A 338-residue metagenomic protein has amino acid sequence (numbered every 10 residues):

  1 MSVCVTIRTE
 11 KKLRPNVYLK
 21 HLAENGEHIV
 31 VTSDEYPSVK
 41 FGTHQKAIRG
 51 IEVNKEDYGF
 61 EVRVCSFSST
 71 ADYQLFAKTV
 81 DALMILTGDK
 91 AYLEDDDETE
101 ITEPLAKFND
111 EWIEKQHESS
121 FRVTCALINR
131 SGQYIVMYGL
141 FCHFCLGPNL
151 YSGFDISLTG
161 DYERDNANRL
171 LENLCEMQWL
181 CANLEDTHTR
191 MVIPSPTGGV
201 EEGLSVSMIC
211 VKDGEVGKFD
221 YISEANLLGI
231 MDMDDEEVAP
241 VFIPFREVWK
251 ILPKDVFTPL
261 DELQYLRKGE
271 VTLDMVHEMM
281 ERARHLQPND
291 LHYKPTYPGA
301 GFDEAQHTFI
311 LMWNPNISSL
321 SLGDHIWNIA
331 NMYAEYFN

Functional and structural regions predicted by a protein language model:
M1-S38, R122-E163, E281, P288-D303 (+2 more regions): Short, extreme N-terminal segment that most often corresponds to the first beta-strand
R14, A71-T79, L322-H325, I329: Short amphipathic alpha-helical segments
K20-D72, K218, L228-M231, I243 (+3 more regions): Short, intrinsically disordered low-complexity segments
H21-I29, T79-T87, A330-F337: Hydrophobic, Leu/Ile/Phe/Ala-enriched alpha-helical segments that form helix-helix packing faces
E27, D34-F41, A47-I48, N54-E163: Internal, hydrophobic cores of structured domains that mediate oligomerization or house catalytic pockets within large
A106-W249, K254-F257: Aromatic/basic-lined ligand-recognition segments that form π-stacking hydrophobic pockets flanked by Lys/Arg to engage
T189-W327, Y333-Y336: Extended non-globular C-terminal regions
